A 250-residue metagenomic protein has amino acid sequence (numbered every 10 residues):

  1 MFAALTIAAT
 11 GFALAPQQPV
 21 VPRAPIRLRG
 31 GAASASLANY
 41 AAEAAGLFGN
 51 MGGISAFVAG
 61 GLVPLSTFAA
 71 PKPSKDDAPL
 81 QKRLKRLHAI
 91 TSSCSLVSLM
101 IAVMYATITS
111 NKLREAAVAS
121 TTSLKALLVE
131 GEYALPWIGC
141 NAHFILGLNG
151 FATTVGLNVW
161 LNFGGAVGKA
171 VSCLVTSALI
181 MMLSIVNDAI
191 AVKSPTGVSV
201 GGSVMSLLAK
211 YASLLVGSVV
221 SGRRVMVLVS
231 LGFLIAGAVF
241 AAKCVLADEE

Functional and structural regions predicted by a protein language model:
M1-P22: N-terminal chloroplast transit peptides
I7-A9, G53, L96, G139: Generic detector of short, well-ordered, non-transmembrane alpha-helical segments enriched in hydrophobic residues
G11-A13, R23-A35: Proteolytic processing junctions in secreted/extracellular precursors, especially proprotein convertase/trypsin-like
G31-E43, A69-R86, L124: Short, charged/polar, low-complexity loop and linker segments that flank or interrupt alpha-helical bundles
A33-F68: Cytosolic-side membrane-entry/anchor segment at the start of a transmembrane helix
S55-V58, P64, F68, K72 (+2 more regions): Short, flexible/disordered secondary-structure transition segments
K82-E250: Alpha-helical transmembrane segments of integral membrane proteins
